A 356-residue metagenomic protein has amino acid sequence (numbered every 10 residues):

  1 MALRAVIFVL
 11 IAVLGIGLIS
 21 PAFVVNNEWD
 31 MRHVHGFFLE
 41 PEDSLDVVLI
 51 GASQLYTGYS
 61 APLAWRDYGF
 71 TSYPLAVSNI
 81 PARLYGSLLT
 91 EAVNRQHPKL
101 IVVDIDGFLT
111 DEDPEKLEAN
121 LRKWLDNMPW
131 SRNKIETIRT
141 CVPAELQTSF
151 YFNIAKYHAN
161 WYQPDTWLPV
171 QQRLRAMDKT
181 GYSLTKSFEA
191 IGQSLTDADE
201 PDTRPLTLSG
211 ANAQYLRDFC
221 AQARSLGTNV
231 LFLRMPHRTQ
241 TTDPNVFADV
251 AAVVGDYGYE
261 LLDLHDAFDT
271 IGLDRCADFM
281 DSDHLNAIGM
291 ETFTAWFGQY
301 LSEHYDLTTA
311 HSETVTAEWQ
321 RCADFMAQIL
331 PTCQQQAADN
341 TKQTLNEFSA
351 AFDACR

Functional and structural regions predicted by a protein language model:
A2-A22: Hydrophobic membrane-insertion alpha-helices, especially the h-region of bacterial N-terminal signal peptides
F23-S44: Alpha-helical transmembrane signal-anchor/signal-peptide segments
S44-D46, F70-T71, H97-L100, R224-L231 (+1 more regions): Loop/turn elements at helix/coil->beta-strand transitions in domains of secreted/extracellular proteins
L49, P74-S78, D202-S209, R234-Q240 (+1 more regions): Second-shell loop/turn segments in exported
I50, Q54-R139: Membrane-embedded segments
E118-G227, S312-R356: Secreted/periplasmic serine-hydrolase-like ester/acetyl group-modifying domain
F188-G272: Flexible, glycine-rich surface segments
P244-S349, D353: C-terminal regions of proteins
